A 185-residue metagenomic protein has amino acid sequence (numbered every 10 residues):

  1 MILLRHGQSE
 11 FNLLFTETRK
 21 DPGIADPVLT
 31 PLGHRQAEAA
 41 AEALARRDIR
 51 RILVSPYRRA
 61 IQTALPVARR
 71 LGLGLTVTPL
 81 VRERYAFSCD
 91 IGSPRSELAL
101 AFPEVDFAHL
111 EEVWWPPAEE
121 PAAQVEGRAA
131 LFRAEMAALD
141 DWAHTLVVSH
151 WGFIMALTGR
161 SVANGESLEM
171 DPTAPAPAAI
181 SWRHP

Functional and structural regions predicted by a protein language model:
M1, R84-E104, D140-D141, M155-P185: Acidic, low-complexity terminal tails and accessory targeting/binding regions of phosphate-metabolizing enzymes
M1-L4, L53, A143-F153: Beta-strand elements within well-structured catalytic alpha/beta cores of enzymes that handle phosphate/sulfate esters
L4-V77, A101, A122-A123, G165: Active-site-proximal alpha-helix that buttresses catalytic centers in soluble enzyme cores
S9, F153-I154: Short active-site segment of divalent metal-dependent hydrolases/proteases that encodes the spacing between
L13-L14, T18, G23-V28, R70-L131 (+1 more regions): Phosphate-handling substructures
A37, A41, A129, R133 (+1 more regions): Short amphipathic alpha-helical/adjacent loop interface patches that line ligand and macromolecule-binding sites
A45-D48, M136-A143: Glycine-rich phosphate-binding loop signature in dinucleotide/nucleotide-binding domains
V54-R58, L80-V81, L110, V148-G152: Short, well-ordered beta-to-alpha junction loops that form the rim of enzyme active sites and present histidine/acidic
